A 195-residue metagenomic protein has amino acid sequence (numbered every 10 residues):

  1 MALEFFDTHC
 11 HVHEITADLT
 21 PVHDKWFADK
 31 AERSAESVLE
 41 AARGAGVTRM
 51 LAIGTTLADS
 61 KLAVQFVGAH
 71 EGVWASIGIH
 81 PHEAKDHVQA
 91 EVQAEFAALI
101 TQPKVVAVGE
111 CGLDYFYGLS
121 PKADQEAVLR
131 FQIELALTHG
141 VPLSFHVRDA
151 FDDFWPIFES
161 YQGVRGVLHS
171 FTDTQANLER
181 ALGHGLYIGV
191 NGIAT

Functional and structural regions predicted by a protein language model:
M1-T195: Mid-domain alpha/beta scaffold segments of enzyme catalytic cores
